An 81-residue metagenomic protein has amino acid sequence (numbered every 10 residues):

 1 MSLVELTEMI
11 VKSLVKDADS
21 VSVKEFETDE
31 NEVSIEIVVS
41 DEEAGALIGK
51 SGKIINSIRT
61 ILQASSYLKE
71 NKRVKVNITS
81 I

Functional and structural regions predicted by a protein language model:
M1-A46, I54-I81: RNA-contacting regions in translation and RNA-metabolism proteins, encompassing KH/S1 modules where present
